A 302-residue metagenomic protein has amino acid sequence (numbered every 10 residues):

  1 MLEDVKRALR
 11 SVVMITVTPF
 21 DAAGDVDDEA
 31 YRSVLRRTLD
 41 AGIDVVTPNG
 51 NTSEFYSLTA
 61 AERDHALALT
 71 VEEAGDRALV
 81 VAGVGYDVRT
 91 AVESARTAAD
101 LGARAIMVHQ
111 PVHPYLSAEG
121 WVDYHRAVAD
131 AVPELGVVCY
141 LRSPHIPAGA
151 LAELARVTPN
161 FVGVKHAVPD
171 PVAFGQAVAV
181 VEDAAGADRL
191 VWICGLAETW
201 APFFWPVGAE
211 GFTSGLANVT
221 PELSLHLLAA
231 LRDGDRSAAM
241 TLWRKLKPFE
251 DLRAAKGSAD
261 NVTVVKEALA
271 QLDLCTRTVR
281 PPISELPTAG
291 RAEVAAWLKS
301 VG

Functional and structural regions predicted by a protein language model:
L2-D4, A8, V13-P19, R37 (+4 more regions): C-terminal alpha-helical cap/extension of soluble enzyme domains
L2-H145, E153, S284: Active-site beta->alpha loop and helix N-cap motifs at the rims of alpha/beta catalytic domains
R10, N49-T52, A82-V84, V162 (+4 more regions): Short glycine-rich loop/turn motifs that provide flexible caps or phosphate-binding loops at active sites
Y31, R63, L67, A91 (+6 more regions): A general structural signal for well-ordered alpha-helical segments in protein cores
A66-L67, R126-A127, V157, E182 (+3 more regions): Short alpha-helix boundary/capping motifs
A74, V132, T158, A185 (+2 more regions): A broad structural signal for alpha-helix termini and local helix breaks/kinks
L79-V80, V137-V138, G163, G186 (+1 more regions): Secondary-structure boundary/capping residues
V132, R142-E250, A254-G257: Catalytic alpha/beta core domains of metabolic enzymes, predominantly
